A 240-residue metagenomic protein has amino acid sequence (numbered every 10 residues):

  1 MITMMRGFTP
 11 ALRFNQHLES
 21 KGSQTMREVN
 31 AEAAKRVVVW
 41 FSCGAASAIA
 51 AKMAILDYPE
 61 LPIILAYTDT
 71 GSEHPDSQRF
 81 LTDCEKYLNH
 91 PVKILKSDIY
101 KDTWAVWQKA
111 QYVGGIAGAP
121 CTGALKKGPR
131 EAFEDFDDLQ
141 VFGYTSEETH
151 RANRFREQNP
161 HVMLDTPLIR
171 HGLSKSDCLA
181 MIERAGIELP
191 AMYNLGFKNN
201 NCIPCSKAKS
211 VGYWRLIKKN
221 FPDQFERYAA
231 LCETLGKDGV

Functional and structural regions predicted by a protein language model:
I2-V240: Nucleotide-activated chemistry modules centered on ATP-dependent adenylation/adenylyltransferase
